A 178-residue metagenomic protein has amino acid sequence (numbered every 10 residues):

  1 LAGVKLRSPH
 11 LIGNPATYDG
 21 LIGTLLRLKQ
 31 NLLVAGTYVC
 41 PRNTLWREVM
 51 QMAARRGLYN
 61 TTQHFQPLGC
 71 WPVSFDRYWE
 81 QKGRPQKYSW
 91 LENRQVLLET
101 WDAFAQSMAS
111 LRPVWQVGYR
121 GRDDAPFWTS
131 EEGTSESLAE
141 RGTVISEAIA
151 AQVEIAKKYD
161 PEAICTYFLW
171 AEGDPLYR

Functional and structural regions predicted by a protein language model:
L1-Q95: Feature activates predominantly on carbohydrate-active enzymes
T44-R47, M52-R55, K87-R178: Gly/Pro-rich turn-and-neighbor structural signature
